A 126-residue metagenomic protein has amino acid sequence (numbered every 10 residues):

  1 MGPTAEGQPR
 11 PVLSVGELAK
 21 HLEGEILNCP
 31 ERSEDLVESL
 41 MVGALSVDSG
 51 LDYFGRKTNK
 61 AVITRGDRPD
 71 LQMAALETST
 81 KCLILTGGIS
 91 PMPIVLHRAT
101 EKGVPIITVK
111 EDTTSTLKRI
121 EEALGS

Functional and structural regions predicted by a protein language model:
M1-T4, P9-R10, L45-K57, A61 (+1 more regions): Feature captures the catalytic cores and cofactor-binding loops of soluble hydro-lyases/lyases that act on carboxylate
G7-R56: Conserved catalytic and cofactor-binding micro-motifs that handle phosphate-bearing ligands or nucleotide cofactors
